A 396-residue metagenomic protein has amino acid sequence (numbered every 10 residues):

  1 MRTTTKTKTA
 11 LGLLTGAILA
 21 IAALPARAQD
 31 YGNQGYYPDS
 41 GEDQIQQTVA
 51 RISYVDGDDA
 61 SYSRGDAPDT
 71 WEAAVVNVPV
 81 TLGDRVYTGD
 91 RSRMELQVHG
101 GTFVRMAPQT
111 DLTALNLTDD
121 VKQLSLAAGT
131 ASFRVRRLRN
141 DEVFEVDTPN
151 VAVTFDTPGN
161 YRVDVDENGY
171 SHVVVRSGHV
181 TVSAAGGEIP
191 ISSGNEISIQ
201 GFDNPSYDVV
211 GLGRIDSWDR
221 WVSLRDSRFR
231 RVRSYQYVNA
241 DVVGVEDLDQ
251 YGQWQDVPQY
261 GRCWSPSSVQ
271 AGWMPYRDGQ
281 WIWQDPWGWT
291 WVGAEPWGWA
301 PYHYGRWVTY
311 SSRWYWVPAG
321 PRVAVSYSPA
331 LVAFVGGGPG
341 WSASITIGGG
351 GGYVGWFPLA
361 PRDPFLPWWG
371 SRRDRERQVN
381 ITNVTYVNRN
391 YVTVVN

Functional and structural regions predicted by a protein language model:
M1, P108, L115-T118, A127-N140 (+3 more regions): Unusually extended, aromatic-enriched hydrophobic runs near protein termini
R2-L13: Bacterial N-terminal signal peptides that target proteins for export
G12-A22: Bacterial N-terminal signal peptides
I21, I45, S53, P79 (+9 more regions): Generic structural signal for beta-strand residues in well-ordered domains
A28-T181, G187-E196, P358: Flexible, surface-exposed loop/linker segments and immediately adjacent secondary-structure boundaries
A185, I197-N396: Low-complexity, repeat-rich tail regions
